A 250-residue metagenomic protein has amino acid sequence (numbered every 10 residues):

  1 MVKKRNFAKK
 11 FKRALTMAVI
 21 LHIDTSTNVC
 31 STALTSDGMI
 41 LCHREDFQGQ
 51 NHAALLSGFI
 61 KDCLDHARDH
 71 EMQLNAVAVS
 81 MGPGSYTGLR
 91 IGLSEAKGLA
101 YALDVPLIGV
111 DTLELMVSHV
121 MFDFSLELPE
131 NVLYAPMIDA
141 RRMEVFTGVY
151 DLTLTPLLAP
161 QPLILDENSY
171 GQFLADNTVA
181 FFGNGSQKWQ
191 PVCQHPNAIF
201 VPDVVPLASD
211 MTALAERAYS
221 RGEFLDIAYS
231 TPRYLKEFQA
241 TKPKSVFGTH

Functional and structural regions predicted by a protein language model:
K4-N6, K10: Polybasic, lysine-rich low-complexity intrinsically disordered segments
K12-T16, M39, N51, P106-P206 (+1 more regions): Surface "functional belts" at beta-alpha junctions
R13-M81: N-terminal beta-alpha supersecondary unit
A33, F146-Y150, R233: Conserved hydrophobic/aromatic positions in well-ordered beta-strands
D65-L74, A100-V110, S125-P129: Phosphate-handling active-site elements
A78-T112: DPxDG-like acidic metal-binding loop motif
V201-H250: Acyltransferase
